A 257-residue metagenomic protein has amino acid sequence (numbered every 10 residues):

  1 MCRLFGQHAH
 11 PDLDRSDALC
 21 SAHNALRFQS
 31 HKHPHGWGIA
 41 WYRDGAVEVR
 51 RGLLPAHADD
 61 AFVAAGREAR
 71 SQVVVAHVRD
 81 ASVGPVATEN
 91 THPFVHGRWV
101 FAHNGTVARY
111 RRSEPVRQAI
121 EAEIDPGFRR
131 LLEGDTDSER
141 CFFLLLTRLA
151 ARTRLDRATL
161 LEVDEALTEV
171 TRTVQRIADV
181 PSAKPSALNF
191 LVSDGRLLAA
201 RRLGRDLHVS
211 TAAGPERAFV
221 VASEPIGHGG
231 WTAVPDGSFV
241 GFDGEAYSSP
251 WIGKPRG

Functional and structural regions predicted by a protein language model:
M1-H57, K184-S186, A200, R205-H208 (+3 more regions): Extreme N-terminus nucleophile/cap motif
C2, V100-R109: Conserved beta-strand-loop-short alpha-helix elements that form and flank the Mn2+/Mg2+-coordinating active site
D44-E48, G52, R109-I124: Cytosolic regulatory regions built on CNB/CRP/Popeye-like sensor folds
V49, A69-V83, S249: Regulatory sensory and allosteric helical modules in signal-transduction proteins and certain transcription factors
L53-A64, A76-G97, R117-G127: Short acidic (Asp/Glu) patches
E121-A150: Long, charge-dense
D156-R202: Catalytic core of PPM/PP2C metal-dependent serine/threonine phosphatase domains
D206-S238: A conserved acidic, glycine/proline-rich C-terminal tail/linker
